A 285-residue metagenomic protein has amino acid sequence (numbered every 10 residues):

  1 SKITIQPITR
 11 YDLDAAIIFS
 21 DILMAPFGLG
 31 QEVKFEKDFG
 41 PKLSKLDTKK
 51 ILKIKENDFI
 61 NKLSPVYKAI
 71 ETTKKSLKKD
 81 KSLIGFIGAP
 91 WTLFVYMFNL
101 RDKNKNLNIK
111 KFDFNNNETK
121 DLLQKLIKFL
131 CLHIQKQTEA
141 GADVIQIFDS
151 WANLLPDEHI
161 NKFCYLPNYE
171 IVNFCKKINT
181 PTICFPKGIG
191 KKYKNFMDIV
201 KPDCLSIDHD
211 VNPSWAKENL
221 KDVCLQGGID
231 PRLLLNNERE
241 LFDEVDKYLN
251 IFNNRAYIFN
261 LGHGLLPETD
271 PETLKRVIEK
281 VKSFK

Functional and structural regions predicted by a protein language model:
S1-G30, E170, P271-K285: N-terminal basic, low-complexity leaders that serve as flexible interaction/assembly modules and, when applicable, as
L13-F39, K81, L155, C184-Y193: Short N-terminal signal/transit or membrane-insertion segments and the immediately adjacent low-complexity/disordered
I22-A25, G40-P41, K49, P90-T92: A short acidic, glycine/proline-enriched capping/turn motif at secondary-structure boundaries, especially helix N-cap
Q31-S44, Y96-N108: Short, flexible, mixed-charge acidic loops at enzyme active sites
D38-S76: A gly/proline- and charged-residue-enriched helix-loop-helix capping module
K62-K285: Active-site loop segments of alpha/beta catalytic cores
